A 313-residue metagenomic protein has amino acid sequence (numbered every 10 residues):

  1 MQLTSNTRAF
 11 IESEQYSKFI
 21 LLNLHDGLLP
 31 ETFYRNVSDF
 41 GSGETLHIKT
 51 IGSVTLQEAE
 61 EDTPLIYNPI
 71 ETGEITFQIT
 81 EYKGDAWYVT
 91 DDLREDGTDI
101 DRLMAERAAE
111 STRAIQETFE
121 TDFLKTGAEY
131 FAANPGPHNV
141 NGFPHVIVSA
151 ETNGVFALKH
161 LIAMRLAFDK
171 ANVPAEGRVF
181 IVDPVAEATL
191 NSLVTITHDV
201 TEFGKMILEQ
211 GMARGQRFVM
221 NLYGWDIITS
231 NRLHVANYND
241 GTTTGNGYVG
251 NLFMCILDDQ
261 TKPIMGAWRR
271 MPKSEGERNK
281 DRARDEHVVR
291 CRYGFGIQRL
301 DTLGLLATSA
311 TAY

Functional and structural regions predicted by a protein language model:
Q2-T32, D39-F40, H47-G52, Q78 (+2 more regions): Sequence/fold signature of self-assembling virion shell proteins
L3-T7, S42, Y88, R94 (+4 more regions): Signature of extracytoplasmic/envelope-associated structural regions
E31, V37, G41, T45 (+9 more regions): Short, surface-exposed, charged/polar-biased interaction segments
G41, G73, T112-A114, A132-V140 (+4 more regions): Short alpha-helical interface elements
S42-T76: N-terminal low-complexity, intrinsically disordered segments
I48, G73-H138, D169-P184, I227 (+1 more regions): Long, contiguous amphipathic alpha-helices that act as assembly "spine/axial" helices in icosahedral shell and virion
L65-I70, D96-T98, E106-A109, H198-F203 (+1 more regions): Short, low-complexity, polar/charged sequence segments that are solvent-exposed and flexible
A133-M212: Extended, solvent-exposed, turn-rich assembly/linker loops in the middle of proteins
